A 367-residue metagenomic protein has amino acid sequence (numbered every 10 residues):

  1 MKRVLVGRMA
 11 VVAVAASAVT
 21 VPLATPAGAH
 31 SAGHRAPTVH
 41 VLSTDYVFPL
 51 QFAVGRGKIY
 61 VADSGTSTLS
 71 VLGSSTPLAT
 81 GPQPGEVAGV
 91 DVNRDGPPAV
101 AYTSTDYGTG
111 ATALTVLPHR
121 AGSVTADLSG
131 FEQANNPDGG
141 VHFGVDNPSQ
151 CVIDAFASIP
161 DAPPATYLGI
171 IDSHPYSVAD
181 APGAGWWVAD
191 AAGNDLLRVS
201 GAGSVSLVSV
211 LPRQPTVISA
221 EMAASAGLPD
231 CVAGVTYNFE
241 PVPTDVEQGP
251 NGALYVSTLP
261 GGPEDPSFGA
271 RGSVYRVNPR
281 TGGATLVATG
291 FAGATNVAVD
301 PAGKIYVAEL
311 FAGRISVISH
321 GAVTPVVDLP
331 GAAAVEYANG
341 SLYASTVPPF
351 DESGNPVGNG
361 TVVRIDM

Functional and structural regions predicted by a protein language model:
M1-S31: Secretory targeting and sorting signals
G28-M367: Extracellular beta-propeller repeat domains
